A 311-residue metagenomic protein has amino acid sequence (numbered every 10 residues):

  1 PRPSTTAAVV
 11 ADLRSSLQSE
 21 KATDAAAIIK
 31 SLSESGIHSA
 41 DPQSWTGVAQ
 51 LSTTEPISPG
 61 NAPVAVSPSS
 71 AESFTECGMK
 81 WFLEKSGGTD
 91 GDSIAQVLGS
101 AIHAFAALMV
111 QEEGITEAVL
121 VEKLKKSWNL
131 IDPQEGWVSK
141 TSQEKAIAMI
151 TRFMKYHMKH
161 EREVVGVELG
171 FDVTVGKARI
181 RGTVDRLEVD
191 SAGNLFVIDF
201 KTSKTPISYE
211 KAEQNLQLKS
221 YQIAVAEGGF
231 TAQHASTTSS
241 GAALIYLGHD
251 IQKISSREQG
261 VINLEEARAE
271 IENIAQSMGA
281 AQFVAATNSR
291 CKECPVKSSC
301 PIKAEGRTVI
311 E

Functional and structural regions predicted by a protein language model:
P1-Q111, V309-E311: C-terminal, charged and often intrinsically disordered regions of DNA end-processing helicases and nucleases
L13, L17, K21, A224-E311: Metal-dependent nuclease catalytic regions and adjoining charged, substrate-binding loops involved in nucleic-acid end
P63-S67, F82-G91, F105-L108, W128-W137 (+4 more regions): Glycine- and acidic
S73-L83, V121-E122, E188-D199: Active-site-adjacent bridging/hinge elements
M79, I94, L98, I102 (+4 more regions): Hydrophobic (often cysteine-bearing) scaffold residues that line and stabilize catalytic clefts of nucleotide/cofactor
G88-A95, G114-I115, I207-E210, T231-Q233 (+1 more regions): Short, polar/flexible loop-turn hinges at active-site or ligand-entry regions and domain interfaces
A101-T174: A non-catalytic, helix-rich entry segment at domain boundaries
L169-A269: Mg2+/Mn2+-dependent nuclease catalytic core
